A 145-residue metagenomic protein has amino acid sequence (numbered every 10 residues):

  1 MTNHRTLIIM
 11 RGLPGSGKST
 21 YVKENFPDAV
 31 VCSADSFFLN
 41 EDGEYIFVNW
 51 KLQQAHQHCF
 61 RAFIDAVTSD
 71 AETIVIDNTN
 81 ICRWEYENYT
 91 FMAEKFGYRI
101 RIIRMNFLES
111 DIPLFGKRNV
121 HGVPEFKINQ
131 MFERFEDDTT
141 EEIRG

Functional and structural regions predicted by a protein language model:
M1: Pre-Walker A adenine-sensing motif
H4-R11, D28, F91-G145: Conserved GTP-binding G-domain of TRAFAC-class P-loop NTPases and closely related GTPase folds
M10-G12, A34, I76-T79: Short His-Asn-centered micro-motif
S16: ATP-binding Walker
T20-E72, E109-F115: Conserved substrate/cofactor phosphate-moiety recognition/catalytic segment in nucleotide-dependent phosphotransferases
W50-R104: Glycine-rich phosphate-binding loop used to anchor ATP phosphates in small-molecule kinases, encompassing both
